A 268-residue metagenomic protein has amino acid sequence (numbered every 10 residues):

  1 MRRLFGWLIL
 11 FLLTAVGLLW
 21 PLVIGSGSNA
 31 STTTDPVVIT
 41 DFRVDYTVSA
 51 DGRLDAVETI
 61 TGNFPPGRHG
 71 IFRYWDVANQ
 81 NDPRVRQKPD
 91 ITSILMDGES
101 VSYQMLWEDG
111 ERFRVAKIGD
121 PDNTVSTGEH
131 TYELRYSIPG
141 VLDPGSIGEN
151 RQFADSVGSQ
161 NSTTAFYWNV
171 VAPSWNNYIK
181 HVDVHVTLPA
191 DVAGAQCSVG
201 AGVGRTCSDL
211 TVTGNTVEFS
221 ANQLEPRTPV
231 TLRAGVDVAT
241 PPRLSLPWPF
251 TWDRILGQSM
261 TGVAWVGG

Functional and structural regions predicted by a protein language model:
M1-D191, Q196, A201-G268: Lumenal/extracellular ectodomains and adaptor appendage modules of the eukaryotic vesicle/secretory system
